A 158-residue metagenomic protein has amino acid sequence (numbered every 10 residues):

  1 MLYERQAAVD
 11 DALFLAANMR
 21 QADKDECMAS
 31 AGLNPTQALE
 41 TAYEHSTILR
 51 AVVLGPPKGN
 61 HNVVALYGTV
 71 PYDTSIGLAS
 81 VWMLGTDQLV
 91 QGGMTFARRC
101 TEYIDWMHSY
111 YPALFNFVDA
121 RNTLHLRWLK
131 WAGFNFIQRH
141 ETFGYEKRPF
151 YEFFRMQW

Functional and structural regions predicted by a protein language model:
M1-A17: A short beta-loop-alpha structural element at the N-terminal edge of CoA-dependent acyl/N-acetyltransferase catalytic
C27-I48, D105: Active-site rim helix/loop that mediates acceptor-substrate recognition in acyltransferases
L39-L54, A65, P112: A short helix-loop-beta-strand connector motif used in the catalytic cores of GNAT acetyltransferases and, in some
N60-Y72, L78-S80: Conserved beta-strand in the GNAT
G77-V90, Y151: Conserved acetyl-CoA binding element of GNAT-fold acetyltransferases
Q91-W106, R127, W131: Conserved acetyl-CoA-binding loop-helix of GNAT-fold acetyltransferases
M107, L114-K130, N135, T142-G144: Conserved beta-strand-loop-alpha-helix junction that forms the acyl-donor binding cleft
T142-W158: C-terminal "cap" of GNAT-fold acetyltransferases
